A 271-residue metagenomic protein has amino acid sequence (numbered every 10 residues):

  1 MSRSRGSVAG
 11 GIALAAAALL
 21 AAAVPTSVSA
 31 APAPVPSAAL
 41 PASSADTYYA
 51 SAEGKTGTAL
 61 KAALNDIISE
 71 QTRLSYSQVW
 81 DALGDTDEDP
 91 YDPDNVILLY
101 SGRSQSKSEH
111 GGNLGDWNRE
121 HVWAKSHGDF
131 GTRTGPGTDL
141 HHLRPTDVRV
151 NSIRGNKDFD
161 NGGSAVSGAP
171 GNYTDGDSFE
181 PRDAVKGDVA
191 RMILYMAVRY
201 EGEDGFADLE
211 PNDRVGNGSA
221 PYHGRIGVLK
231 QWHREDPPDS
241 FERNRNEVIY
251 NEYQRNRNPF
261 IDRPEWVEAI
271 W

Functional and structural regions predicted by a protein language model:
M1-P32: Secretory targeting and sorting signals
R5-G10, E53-T56, S101, H110-G111: Feature targets compositionally biased, intrinsically disordered low-complexity regions with long contiguous runs
G10, L14-A15, E88, N172-D175: Intrinsically disordered, low-complexity, compositionally biased regions/tails
A22, P90-Y91, G111, E252: A generic structural signal for short, solvent-exposed coil/turn residues that cap or connect secondary-structure
V28-G102, W266-W271: N-terminal module-boundary/linker segments of secreted carbohydrate-active enzymes
G57-K61, S104-G111, L229: A broad, low-specificity signal for short, low-complexity segments enriched in glycine/proline and polar/charged
V96-L98, G102-D116: Short, His- and charge-rich active-site/binding loops that engage polyanionic ligands
G112-W271: Domain-level detector of nuclease and nuclease-like folds in predominantly extracellular/periplasmic contexts
